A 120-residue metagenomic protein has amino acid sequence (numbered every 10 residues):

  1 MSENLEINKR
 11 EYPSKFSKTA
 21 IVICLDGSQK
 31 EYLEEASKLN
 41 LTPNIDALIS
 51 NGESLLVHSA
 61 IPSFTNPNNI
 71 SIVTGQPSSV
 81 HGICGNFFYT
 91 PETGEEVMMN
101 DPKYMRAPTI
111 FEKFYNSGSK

Functional and structural regions predicted by a protein language model:
S2-T19, G27-S119: Active-site nucleophile/metal-coordination loop of metallo-enzymes that catalyze phosphate/sulfate and related
C24: Generic enzyme active-site microenvironment
